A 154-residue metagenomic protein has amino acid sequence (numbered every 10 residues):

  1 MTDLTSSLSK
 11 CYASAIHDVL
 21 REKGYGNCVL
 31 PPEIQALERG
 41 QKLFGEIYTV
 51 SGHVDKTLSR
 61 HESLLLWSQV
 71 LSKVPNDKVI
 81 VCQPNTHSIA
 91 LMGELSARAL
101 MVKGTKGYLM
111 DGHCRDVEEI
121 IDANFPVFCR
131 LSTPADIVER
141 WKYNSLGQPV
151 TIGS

Functional and structural regions predicted by a protein language model:
M1-S154: Feature captures the catalytic cores and cofactor-binding loops of soluble hydro-lyases/lyases that act on carboxylate
